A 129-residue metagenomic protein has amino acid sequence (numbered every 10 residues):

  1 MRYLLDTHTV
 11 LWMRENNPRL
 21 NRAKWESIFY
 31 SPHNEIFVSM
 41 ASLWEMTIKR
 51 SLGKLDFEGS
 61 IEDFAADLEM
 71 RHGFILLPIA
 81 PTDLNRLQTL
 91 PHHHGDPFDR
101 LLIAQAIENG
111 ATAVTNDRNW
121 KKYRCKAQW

Functional and structural regions predicted by a protein language model:
M1-V38, L52-D67, N109, R118-K121: Short, well-structured N-terminal submotif of metal-dependent ribonuclease cores
D6-T7, M46, L87, A106: Generic structural signal for small/hydrophobic residues in well-ordered secondary structure, especially within
T9, S42-L43, D83, L102 (+1 more regions): Alpha-helix capping/helix-boundary segments
E35, G73-I75, K126: Conserved beta-strand segments of alpha/beta enzyme cores
A65-H92: Acidic catalytic patch
R71, L101-W129: Acidic, PIN/NYN-like endoribonuclease modules and their adjacent C-terminal/linker elements
F98: Acidic donor-binding loop at a coil-to-helix junction in glycosyltransferase catalytic cores that engages
